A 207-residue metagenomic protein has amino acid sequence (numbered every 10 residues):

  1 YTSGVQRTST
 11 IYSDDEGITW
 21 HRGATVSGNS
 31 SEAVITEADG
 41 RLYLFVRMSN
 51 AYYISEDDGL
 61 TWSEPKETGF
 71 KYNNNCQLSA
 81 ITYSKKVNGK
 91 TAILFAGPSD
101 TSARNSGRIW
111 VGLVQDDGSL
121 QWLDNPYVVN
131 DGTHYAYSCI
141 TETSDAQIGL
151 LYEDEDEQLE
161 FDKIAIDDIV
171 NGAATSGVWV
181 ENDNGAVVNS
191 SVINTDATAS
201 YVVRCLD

Functional and structural regions predicted by a protein language model:
Y1-D39: Loop-centered beta-sheet repeat module
V5-S9, S49-I54, A103-W110, D156-D167: Structural motif
S13-D14, I18-V26, L60-F70, D117-V128 (+1 more regions): Trp- and S/T/G-rich repeat-edge/linker motifs of beta-rich repeat architectures
G40-Y43, V87-F95, A146-L150: Entry beta-strands of beta-propeller and related beta-repeat scaffolds
N50, F70-S119: Loop/turn-rich, solvent-exposed surfaces of beta-rich toroidal or solenoidal domains
G69-Q77, G118-S144: Conserved blade-ending motifs and adjacent loop-strand segments that build the rim/top face of beta-propeller domains
Y137-S176: Blade-level signature of beta-propeller repeat domains, shared across WD40, Kelch, NHL, RCC1 and BNR/Asp-box propellers
V178-N194: Short, solvent-exposed loop/edge segments of extracellular or virion-exposed proteins
